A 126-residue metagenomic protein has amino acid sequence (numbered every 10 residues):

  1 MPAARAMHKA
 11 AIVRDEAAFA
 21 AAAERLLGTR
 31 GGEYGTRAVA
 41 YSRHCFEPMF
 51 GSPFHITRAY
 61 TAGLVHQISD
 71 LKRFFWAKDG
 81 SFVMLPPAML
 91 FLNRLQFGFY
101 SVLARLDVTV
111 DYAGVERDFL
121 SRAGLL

Functional and structural regions predicted by a protein language model:
M1-L126: Helix-rich C-lobe and terminal helical cap/extension of kinase-like folds
